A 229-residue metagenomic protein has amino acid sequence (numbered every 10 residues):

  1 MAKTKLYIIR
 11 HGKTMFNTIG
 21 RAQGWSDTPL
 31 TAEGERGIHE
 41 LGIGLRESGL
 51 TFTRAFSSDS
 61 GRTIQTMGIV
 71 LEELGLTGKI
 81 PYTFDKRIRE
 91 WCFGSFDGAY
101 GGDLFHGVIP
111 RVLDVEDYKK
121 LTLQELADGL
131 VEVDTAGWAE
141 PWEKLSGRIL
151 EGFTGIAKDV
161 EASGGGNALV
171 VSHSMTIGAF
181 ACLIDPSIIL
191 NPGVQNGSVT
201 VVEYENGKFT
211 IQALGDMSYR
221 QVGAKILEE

Functional and structural regions predicted by a protein language model:
A2-T4, W91-D103, G107-L113, K158-N167 (+1 more regions): Acidic, low-complexity terminal tails and accessory targeting/binding regions of phosphate-metabolizing enzymes
K5-H11: Short, hydrophobic/glycine-enriched beta-strand segments
Y7, T83-D85, Q212: General small-molecule cofactor/ligand-binding pocket signal
G12, S174, M217: Active-site metal-binding loops of divalent metal-dependent hydrolases
K13-Q65, I69, E140-I149: Loop-to-helix element that buttresses phosphate recognition and phosphoryl-transfer chemistry
I43-Y118: Phosphate-coordination/substrate-recognition cap region in phosphate-metabolizing enzymes
V112-K144: Short glycine/proline- and acidic residue-enriched helix-loop micro-motifs that form flexible lids or anion-recognition
T135-S163: A mid-sequence, solvent-exposed acidic-amphipathic segment
